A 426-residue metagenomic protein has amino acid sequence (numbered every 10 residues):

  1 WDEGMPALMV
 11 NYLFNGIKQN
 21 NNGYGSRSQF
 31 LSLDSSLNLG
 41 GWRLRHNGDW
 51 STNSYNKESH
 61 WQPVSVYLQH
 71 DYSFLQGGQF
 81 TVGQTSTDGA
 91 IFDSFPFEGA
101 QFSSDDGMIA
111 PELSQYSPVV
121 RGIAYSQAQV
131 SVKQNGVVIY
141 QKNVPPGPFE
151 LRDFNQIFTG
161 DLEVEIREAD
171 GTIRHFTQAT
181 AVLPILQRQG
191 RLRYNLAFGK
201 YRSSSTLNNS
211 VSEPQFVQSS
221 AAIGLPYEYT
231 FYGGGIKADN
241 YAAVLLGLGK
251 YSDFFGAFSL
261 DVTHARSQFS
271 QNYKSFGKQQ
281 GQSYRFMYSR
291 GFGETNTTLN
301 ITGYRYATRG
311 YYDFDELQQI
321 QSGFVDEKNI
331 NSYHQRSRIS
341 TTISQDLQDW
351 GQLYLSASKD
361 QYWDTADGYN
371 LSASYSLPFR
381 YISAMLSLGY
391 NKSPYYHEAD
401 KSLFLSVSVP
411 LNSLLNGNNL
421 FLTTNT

Functional and structural regions predicted by a protein language model:
W1-Q129, K133-V144, Q156, R167 (+4 more regions): Flexible, glycine-rich linker and terminal segments associated with outer-membrane beta-barrel/transport systems
F149-F154: Exposed aromatic-hydrophobic patches
I157-D161: Extracellular Ig-like/FN3 beta-sandwich strand-entry sites
K200-Q215: Glycine-rich phosphate-binding "P-loop"
T230-G235: Short catalytic-loop micro-motif centered on adjacent basic/acidic residues
Y241-A243: Feature captures the catalytic cores and cofactor-binding loops of soluble hydro-lyases/lyases that act on carboxylate
